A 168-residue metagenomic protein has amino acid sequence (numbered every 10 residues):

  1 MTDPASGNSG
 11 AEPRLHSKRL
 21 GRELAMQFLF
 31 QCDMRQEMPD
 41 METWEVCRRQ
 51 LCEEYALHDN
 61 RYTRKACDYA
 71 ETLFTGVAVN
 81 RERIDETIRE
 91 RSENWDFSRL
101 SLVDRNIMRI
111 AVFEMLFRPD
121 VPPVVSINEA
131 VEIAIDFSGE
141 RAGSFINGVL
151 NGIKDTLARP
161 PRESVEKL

Functional and structural regions predicted by a protein language model:
M1-D136, E140-G143, N147-L168: N-terminal interaction/assembly modules
